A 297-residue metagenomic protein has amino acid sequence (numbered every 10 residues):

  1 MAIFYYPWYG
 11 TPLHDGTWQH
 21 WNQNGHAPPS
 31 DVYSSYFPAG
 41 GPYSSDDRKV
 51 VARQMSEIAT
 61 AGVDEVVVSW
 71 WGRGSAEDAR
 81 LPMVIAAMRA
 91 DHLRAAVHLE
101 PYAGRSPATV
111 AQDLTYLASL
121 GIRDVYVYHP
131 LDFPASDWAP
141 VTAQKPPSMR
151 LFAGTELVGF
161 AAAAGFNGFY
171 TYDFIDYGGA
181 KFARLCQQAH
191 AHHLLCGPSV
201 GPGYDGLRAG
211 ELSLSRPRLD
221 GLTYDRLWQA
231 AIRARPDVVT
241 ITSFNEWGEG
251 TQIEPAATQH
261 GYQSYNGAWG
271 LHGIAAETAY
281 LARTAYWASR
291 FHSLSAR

Functional and structural regions predicted by a protein language model:
M1-R297: Glycan-processing catalytic domains of CAZymes
